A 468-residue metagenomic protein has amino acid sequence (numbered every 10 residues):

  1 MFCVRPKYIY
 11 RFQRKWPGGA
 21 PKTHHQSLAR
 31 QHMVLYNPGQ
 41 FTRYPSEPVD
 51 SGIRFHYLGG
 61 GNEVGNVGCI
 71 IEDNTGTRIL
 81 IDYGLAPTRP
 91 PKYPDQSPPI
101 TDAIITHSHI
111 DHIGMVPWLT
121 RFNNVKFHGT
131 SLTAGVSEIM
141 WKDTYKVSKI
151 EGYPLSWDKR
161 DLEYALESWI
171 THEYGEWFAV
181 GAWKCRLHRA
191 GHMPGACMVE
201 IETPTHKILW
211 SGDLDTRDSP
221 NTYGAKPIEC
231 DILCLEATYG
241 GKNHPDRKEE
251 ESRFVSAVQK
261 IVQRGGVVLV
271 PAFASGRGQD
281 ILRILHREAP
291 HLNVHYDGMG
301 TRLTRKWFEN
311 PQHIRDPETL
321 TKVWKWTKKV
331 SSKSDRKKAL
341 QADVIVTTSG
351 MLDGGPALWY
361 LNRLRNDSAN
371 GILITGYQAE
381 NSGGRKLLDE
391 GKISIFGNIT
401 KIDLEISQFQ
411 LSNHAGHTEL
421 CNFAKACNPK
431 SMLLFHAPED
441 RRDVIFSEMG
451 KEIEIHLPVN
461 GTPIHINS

Functional and structural regions predicted by a protein language model:
V4, I9, H25-Q26, M33: Short hydrophobic alpha-helical segments enriched in small aliphatic residues
L35-P98, I170-Y223, K337, V344 (+4 more regions): Core dinuclear metal-dependent hydrolase active-site scaffold
F41, E138-M193, Q312-Q341: Metallo-beta-lactamase
G61-N66, I70-V125, G129-W169, T216-Y223 (+2 more regions): Pre-active-site segment of Zn-dependent metallo-hydrolases
I81-Y83, I100-D111, M115-V116, F127-T130 (+10 more regions): Active-site neighborhood of phospho(di)ester-bond hydrolases with catalytic His/Asp-centered motifs
R217-D297, G371, G376, K392-H456: Cap/insert and terminal regions of metallo-dependent hydrolase folds
V255-T375, E380, F435: Hard-cation-handling environments
